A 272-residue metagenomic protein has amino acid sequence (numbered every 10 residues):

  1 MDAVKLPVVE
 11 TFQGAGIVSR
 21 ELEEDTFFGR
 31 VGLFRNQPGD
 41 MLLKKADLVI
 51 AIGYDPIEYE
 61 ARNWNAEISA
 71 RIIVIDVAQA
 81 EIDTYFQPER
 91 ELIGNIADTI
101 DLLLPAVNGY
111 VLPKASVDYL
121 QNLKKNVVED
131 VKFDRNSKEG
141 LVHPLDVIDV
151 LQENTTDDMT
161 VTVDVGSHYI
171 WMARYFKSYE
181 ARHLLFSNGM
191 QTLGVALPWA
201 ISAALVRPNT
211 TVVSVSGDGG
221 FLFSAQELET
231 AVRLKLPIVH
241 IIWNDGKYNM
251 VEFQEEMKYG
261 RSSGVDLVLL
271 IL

Functional and structural regions predicted by a protein language model:
M1, L123-P198, A203-A204, N209: Active-site diphosphate/adenylate-binding microenvironment
D2, T155-T156, V232-P237: Basic phosphate/pyrophosphate-binding loop/patch that engages nucleotide-derived ligands
L6-F12, I73-D76, I238-W243: Short internal beta-strands
V8-T11, A51-I52, G94, V161-V165 (+2 more regions): General beta-strand structural signal in soluble alpha/beta enzymes
G14, Y54-I57, G166-H168, G219 (+1 more regions): Short glycine-rich anion-binding loops that position phosphate/pyrophosphate groups of nucleotides and phosphorylated
A15-Y119, E255, S263-G264: Glycine-rich, acidic loop regions that bind phosphate or pyrophosphate groups
R20-E21, L33, K45, D83-Y85 (+3 more regions): Thiamine diphosphate
